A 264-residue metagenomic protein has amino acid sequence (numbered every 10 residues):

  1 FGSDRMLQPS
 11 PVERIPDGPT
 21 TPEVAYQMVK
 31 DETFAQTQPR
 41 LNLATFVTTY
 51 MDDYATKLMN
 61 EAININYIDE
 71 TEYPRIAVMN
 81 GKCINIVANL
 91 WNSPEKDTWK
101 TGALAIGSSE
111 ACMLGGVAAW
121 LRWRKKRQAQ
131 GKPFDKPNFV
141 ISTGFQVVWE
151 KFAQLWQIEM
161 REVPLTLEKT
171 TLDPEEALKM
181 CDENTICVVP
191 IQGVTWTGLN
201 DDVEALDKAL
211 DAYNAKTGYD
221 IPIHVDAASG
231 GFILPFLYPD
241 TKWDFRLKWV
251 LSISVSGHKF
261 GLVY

Functional and structural regions predicted by a protein language model:
F1-K100: N-terminal entrance/gating region of PLP-dependent enzymes' catalytic architecture
D17, T21, V47, M51 (+7 more regions): Catalytic cores of large soluble enzymes that bind and process phosphate-bearing ligands
T98-A103, G231: Glycine-centered structural positions embedded in regular secondary structure
G107-Y264: Conserved PLP-enzyme active-site core in the AAT-like
